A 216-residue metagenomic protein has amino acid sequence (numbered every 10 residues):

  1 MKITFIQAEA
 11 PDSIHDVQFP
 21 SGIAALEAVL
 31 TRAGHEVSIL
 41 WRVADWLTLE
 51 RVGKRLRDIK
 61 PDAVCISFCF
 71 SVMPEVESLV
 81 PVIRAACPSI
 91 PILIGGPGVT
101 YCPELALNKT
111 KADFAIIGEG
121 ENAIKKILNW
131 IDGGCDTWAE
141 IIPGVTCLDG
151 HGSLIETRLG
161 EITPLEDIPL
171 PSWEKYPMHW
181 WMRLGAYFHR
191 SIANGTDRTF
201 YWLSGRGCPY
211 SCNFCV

Functional and structural regions predicted by a protein language model:
M1-V216: Acidic, low-complexity intrinsically disordered segments
